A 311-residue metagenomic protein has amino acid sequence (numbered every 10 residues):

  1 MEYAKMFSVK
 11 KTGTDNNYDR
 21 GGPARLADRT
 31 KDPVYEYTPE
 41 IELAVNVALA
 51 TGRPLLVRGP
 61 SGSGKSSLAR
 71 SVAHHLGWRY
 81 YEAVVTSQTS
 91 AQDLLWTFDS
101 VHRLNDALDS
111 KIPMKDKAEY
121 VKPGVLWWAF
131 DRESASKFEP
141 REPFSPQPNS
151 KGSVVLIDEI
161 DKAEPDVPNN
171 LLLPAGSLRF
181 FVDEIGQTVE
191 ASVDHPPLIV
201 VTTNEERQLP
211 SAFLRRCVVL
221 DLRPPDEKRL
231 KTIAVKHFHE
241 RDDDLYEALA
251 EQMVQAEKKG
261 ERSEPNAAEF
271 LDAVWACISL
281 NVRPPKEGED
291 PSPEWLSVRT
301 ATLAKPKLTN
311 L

Functional and structural regions predicted by a protein language model:
M1-L311: C-terminal regulatory/interaction module of P-loop NTP-utilizing enzymes
